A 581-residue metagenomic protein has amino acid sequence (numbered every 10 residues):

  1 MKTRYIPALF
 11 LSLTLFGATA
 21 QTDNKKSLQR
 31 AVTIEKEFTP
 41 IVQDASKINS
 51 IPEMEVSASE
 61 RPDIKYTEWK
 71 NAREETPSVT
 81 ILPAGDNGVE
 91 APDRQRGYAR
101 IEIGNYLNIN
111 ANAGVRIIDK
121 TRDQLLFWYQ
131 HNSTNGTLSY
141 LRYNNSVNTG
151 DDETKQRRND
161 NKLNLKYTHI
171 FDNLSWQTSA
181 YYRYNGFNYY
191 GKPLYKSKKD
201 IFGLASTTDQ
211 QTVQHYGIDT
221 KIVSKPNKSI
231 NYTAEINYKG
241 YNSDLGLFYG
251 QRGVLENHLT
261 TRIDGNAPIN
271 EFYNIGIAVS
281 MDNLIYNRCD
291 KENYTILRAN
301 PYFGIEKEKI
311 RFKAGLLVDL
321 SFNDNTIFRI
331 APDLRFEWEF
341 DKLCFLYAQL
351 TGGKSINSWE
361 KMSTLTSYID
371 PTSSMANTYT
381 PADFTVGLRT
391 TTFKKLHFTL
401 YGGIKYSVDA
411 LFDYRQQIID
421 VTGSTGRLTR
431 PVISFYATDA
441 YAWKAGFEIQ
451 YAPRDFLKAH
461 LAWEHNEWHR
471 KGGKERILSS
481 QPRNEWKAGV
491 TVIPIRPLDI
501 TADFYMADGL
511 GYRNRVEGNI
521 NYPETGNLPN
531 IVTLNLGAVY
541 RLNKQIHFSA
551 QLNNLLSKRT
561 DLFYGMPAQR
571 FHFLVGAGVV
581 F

Functional and structural regions predicted by a protein language model:
S78-I81, E90-A99, I103-S139, R157-N161: Outer-membrane beta-barrel translocator/receptor signature
D93-Q95, L107-I109, R157-N161, Q210-Y216 (+8 more regions): Residues that define the transmembrane beta-barrel architecture of outer-membrane proteins
I103-N105, H131-N135, Y182-N188, Y238-D244 (+10 more regions): Transmembrane beta-strands of outer-membrane beta-barrel pores
A113-I117, F127, L165-H169, I218-S224 (+10 more regions): Residues on the lipid-exposed face of transmembrane beta-strands in outer-membrane beta-barrel proteins
R122-L125, N173-Q177, N227-Y232, I269-I277 (+7 more regions): Repeated loop/turn-to-beta-strand initiation elements of outer-membrane beta-barrel proteins
T134-T137, L141, V147-K166, W176-S229 (+1 more regions): Flexible loop and strand-edge segments within Gram-negative outer membrane beta-barrel domains
L138-N144, N188-S197, D244-R252, Y286-Y294 (+8 more regions): Outer-membrane beta-barrel translocator domains and adjoining extracellular loop/strand segments of Gram-negative
K361-N377, S407-A440, N466-K487, A507-R541 (+1 more regions): Outer-membrane beta-barrel domain signature, especially the mid-to-C-terminal portions of large Gram-negative OMP
